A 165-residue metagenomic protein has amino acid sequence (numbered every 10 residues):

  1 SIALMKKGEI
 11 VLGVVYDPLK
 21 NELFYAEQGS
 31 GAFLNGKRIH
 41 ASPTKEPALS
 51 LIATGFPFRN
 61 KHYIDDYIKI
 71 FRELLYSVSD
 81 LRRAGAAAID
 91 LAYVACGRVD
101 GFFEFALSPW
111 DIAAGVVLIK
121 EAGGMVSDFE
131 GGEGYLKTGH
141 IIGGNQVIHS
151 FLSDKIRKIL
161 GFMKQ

Functional and structural regions predicted by a protein language model:
I2-L91, T138-Q165: Acidic beta-strand-loop-alpha-helix segment within the catalytic core of divalent metal-dependent phosphate-processing
G13, G115, A122-G124: Small-residue (primarily alanine) positions within well-ordered alpha-helices, especially packing/interaction faces
I52, A114-G115: Short active-site alpha-helical segment characteristic of glycosyltransferases and processive polysaccharide synthases
A92-A95, V116-E121: Hydrophobic residues within well-ordered alpha-helices
C96-G101, G124-M125: Alpha-to-beta junction loops
E104: Short beta-strand and adjacent tight-turn residues that come in two discontinuous sequence segments and form the edges
W110: Acidic donor-binding loop at a coil-to-helix junction in glycosyltransferase catalytic cores that engages
G123-H140: Acidic, metal-binding active-site segment of PIN/NYN-like and related structure-specific nucleases
